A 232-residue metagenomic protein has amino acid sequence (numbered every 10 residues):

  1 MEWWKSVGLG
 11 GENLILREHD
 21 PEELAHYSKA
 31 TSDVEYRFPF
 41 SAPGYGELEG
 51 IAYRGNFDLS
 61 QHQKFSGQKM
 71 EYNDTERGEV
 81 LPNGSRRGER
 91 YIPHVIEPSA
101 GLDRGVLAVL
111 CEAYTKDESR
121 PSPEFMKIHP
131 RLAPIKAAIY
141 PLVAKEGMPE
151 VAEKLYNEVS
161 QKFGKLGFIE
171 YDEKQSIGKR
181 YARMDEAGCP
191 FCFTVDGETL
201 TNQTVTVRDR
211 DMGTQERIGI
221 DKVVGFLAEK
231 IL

Functional and structural regions predicted by a protein language model:
M1-L232: NTP/phosphate- and nucleic-acid-binding module
